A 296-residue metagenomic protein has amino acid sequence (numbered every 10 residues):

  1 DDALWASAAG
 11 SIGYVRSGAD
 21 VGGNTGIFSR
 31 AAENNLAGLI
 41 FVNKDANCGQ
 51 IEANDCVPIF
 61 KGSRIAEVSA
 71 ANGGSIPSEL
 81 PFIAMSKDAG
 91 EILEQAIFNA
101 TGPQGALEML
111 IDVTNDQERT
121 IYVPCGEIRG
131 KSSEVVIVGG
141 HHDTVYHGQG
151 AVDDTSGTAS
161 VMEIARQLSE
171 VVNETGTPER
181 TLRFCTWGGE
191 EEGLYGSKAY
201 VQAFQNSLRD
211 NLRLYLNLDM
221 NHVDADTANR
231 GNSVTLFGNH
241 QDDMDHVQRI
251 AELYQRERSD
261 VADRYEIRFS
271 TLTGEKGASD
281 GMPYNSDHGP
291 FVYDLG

Functional and structural regions predicted by a protein language model:
D1-E79, Q149, D153, R166: Extracellular/luminal Protease-associated
A8-G13, N34-L39, G105, S132-V136 (+4 more regions): Loop/turn elements at helix/coil->beta-strand transitions in domains of secreted/extracellular proteins
S11-R16, A37-V42, P81-M85, V123-E127 (+6 more regions): Structural recognition of the beta-strand scaffold that forms the well-ordered cores of secreted hydrolase catalytic
Y14-G22, G26-F28, P77-I83, I111-N115 (+5 more regions): Second-shell loop/turn segments in exported
G18-G22, K44-C48, A89-G90, N115-E118 (+5 more regions): Solvent-exposed loop/turn segments at secondary-structure junctions within structured extracellular/periplasmic domains
S69-A151, E163-R166, E170-E174: Soluble metallo-hydrolase cores and metallopeptidase-like ectodomains found primarily in the secretory/periplasmic
F82, G90, K131-S133, W187-G296: Metal-dependent peptidase/peptidase-like ectodomains
Q167-Y195, L218: Short helix-loop-beta-strand segments that form the rim/entrance of peptidase-like active sites
